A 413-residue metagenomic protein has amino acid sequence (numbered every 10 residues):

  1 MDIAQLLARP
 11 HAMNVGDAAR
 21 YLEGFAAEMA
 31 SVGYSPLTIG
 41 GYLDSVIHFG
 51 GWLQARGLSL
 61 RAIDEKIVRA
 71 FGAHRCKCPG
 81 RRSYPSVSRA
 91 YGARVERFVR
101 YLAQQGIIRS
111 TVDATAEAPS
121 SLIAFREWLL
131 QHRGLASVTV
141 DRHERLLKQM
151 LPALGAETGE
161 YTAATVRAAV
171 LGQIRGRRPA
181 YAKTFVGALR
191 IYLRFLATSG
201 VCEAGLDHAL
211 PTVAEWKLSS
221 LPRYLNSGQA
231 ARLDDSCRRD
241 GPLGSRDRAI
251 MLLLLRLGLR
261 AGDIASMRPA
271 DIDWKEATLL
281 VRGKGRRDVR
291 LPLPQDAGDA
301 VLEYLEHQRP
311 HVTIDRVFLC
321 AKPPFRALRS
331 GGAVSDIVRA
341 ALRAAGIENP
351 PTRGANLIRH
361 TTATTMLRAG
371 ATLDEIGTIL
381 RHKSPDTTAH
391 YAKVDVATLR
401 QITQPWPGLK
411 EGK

Functional and structural regions predicted by a protein language model:
M1-K413: Conserved catalytic core of the tyrosine transesterase superfamily
